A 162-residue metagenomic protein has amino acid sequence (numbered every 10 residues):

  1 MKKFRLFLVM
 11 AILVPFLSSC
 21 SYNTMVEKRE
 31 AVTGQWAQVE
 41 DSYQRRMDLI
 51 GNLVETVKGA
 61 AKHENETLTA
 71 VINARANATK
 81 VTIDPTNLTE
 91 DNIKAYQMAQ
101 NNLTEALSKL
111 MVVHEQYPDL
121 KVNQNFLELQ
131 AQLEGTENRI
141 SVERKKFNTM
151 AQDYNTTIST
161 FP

Functional and structural regions predicted by a protein language model:
K2-P162: A helix-centric hydrophobic-segment signal that preferentially recognizes long, alpha-helical stretches used
